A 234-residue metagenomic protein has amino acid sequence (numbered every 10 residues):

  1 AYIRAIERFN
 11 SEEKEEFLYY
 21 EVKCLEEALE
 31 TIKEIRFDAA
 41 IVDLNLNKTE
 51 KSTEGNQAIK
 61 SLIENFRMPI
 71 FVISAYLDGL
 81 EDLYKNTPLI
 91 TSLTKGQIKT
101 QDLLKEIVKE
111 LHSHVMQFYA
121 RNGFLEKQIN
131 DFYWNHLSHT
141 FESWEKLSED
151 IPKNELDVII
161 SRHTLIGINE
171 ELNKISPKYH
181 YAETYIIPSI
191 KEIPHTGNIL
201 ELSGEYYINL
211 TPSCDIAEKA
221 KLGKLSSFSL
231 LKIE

Functional and structural regions predicted by a protein language model:
A1, L44-K51, Y76-G79, I98-T100 (+1 more regions): Short acidic, S/G/P-rich loop/turn micro-motifs used as interaction or catalytic elements
A1-Y20: Two-component/phosphorelay signaling modules centered on CheY-like receiver
I3, L125-Q128, E234: C-terminal terminal-subdomain/extension
E15-A39, N47: Acidic, metal-coordinating helix/loop segments flanking the phosphotransfer/catalytic sites of two-component signaling
C24, E50-Q57: Acidic catalytic/metal-coordinating carboxylates
A39-V42, Q57-Q97, L103: A short, hydrophobic beta-strand element within the central beta-sheet of small alpha/beta folds
K99-S203: Charge-rich interaction segments
T211-E234: Compact nucleic-acid interaction/catalytic patches
